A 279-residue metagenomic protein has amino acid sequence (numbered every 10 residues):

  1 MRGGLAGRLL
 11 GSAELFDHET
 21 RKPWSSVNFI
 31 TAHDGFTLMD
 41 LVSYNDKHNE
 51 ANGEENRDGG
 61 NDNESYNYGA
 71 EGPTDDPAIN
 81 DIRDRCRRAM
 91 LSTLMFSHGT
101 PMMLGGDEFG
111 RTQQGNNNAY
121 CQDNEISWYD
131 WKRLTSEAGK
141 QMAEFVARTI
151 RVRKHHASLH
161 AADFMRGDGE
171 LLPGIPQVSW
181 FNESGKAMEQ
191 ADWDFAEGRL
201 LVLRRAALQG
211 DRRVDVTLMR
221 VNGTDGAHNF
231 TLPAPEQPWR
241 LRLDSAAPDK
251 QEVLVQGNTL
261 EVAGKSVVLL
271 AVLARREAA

Functional and structural regions predicted by a protein language model:
M1-G105, F109-G110, N118-Q122, A157-H160 (+4 more regions): Conserved alpha/beta catalytic core and glycan-binding cleft of carbohydrate-active enzymes
D40-L41, Q114-A119, A227-P233: Cytochrome P450 core scaffold surrounding the K-helix E-X-X-R motif and the conserved "meander" helix-loop region
L94, E108, T149, R220-N222 (+1 more regions): Hydrophobic, well-ordered secondary-structure elements that form the walls of internal hydrophobic environments
W128-D130: Catalytic cores of eukaryotic secretory-pathway lumenal/extracellular enzymes that build and remodel glycoconjugates
E137-K186: Catalytic cores of secreted or luminal carbohydrate-active enzymes
T149-I150, T224-V255, G264: C-terminal accessory region downstream of the catalytic core in glycan-modifying enzymes
W180-T231: Carbohydrate-binding surface patches
V253-A279: C-terminal beta-strand-rich structural cap/linker in extracellular carbohydrate-active enzymes
